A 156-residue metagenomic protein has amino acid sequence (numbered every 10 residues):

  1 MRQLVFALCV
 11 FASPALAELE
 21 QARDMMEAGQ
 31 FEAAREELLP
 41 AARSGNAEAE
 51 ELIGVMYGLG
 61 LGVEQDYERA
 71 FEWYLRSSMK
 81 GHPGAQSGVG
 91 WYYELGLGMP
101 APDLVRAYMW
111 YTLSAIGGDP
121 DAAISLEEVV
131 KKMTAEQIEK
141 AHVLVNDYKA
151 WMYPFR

Functional and structural regions predicted by a protein language model:
M1-A7: Sec-dependent signal peptide recognition, specifically the positively charged N-region followed immediately by
A12-P14: N-terminal signal peptide c-region/cleavage motif recognized by signal peptidases
L19-M25, A41, L52-L59, G88-L95 (+1 more regions): Hydrophobic face of amphipathic alpha-helices that form TPR/SEL1-like repeat modules and related alpha-solenoid
Q30, R43-N46, L59-L61, D66 (+3 more regions): Short helix-capping/linker turns of helical repeat alpha-solenoids
D121-R156: Terminal, low-structured helical/coil segments at or just beyond the last alpha-helical repeat
